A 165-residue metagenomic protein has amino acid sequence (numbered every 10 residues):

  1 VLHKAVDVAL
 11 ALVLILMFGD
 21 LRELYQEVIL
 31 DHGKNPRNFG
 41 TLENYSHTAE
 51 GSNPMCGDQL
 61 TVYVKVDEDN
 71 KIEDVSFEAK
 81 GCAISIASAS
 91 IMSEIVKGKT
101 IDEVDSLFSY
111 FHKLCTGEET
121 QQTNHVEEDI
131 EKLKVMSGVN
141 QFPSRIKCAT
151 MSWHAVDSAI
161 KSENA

Functional and structural regions predicted by a protein language model:
V1-L16: N-terminal amphipathic/basic-hydrophobic helices that include classical n-h-c signal peptides and signal-anchor
F18-R22, Q26-I29, N35-N38, H112-A165: C-terminal binding/interaction regions
F39-A79: Structured beta-strand/loop patches that form or line metal/cofactor-binding pockets in enzymes
C56, I84, Q141-R145: Secondary-structure capping and boundary motifs in well-ordered enzyme cores
L60, S90, K147: Active-site phosphate/pyrophosphate-handling residues
D67, K71, F77-G138: Active-site- and interface-proximal helix/loop "cap" or "latch" segments in soluble metabolic and energy-transducing
